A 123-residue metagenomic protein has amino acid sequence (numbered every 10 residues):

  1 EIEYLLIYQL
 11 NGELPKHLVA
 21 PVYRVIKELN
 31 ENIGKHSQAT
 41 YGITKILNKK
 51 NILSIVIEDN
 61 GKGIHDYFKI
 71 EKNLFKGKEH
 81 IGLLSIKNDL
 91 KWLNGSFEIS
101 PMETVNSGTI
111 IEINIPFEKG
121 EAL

Functional and structural regions predicted by a protein language model:
E1-Q9, F97-S100: Conserved transmitter core of two-component histidine kinases
L5-K27: Conserved short strand/loop->alpha-helix "switch" segment adjacent to the catalytic nucleotide/phosphoryl-transfer site
V19-G42: Conserved ATP-binding N-box helix of the HATPase_c
Y41-N51: Short beta-strand/loop element within the Bergerat-fold HATPase_c
I52, G63, E103-E112: Glycine-rich nucleotide-binding loop
D59: Acidic ATP/Mg2+-coordinating residue in the GHKL
K69-S100: ATP phosphate-binding glycine-rich loop and adjacent ATP-lid/helix-beta elements within ATP-binding kinase/ATPase
P101, I113-K119: C-terminal beta-strand of the catalytic ATP-binding
